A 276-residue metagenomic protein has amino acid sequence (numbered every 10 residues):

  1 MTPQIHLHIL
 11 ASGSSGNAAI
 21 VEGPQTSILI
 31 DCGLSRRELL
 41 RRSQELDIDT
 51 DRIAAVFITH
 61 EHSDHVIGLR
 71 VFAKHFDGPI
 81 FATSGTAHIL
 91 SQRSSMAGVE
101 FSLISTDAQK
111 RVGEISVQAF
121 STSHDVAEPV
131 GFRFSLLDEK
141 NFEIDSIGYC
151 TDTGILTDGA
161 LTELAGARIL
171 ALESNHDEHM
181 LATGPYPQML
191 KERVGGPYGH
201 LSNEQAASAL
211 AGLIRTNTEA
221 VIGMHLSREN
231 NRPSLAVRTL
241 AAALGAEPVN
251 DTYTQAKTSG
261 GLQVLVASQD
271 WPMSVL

Functional and structural regions predicted by a protein language model:
M1-L46, V130-D152, I169: Conserved beta-strand hairpin/beta-sheet module of binuclear metal-dependent hydrolase folds, prominently
H8-A18, E61-L69, K74, A87 (+3 more regions): Structured catalytic core of nucleotide-sugar glycosyltransferases
I30-G33, I53-E61, F81-S84, G148-T151 (+3 more regions): Active-site neighborhood of phospho(di)ester-bond hydrolases with catalytic His/Asp-centered motifs
R36-A82: Active-site metal-binding motif and surrounding structural segment of the metallo-beta-lactamase
H62-V66, A87-I89, V126-A127, I155-D158 (+2 more regions): Active-site environment of divalent metal-dependent phosphoester hydrolases
S84-I144: Metallo-beta-lactamase
Y149-L161: Active-site glycine- and acidic-residue-rich loops that bind and position anionic ligands or nucleotide-like cofactors
D158-A267: Cap/insert and terminal regions of metallo-dependent hydrolase folds
